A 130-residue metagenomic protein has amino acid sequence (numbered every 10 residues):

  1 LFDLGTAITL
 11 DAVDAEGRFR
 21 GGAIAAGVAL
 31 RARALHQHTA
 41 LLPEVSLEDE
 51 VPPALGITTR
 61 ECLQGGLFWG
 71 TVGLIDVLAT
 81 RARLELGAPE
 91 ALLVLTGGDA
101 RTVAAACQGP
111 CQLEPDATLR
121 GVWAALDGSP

Functional and structural regions predicted by a protein language model:
L1-F2, I8-V13: Short beta-strand scaffold segments in enzyme catalytic cores
A15-P130: Nucleotide/phosphate-binding catalytic cleft detector across ATP-hydrolyzing and phosphate-transferring enzymes
